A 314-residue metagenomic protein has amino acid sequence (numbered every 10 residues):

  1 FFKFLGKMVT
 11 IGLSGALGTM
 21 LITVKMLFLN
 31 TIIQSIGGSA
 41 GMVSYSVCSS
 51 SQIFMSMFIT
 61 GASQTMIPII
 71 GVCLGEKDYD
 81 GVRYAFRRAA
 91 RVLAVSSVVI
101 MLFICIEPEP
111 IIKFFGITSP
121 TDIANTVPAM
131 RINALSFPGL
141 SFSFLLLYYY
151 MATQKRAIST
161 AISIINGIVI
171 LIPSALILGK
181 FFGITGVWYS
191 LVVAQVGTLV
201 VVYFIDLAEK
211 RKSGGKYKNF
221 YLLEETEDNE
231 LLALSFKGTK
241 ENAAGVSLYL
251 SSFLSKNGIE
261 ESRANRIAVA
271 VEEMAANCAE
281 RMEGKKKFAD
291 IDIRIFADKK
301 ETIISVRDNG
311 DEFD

Functional and structural regions predicted by a protein language model:
F1-G12, I70-L135, G179-E224: Short alpha-helical transmembrane segments in multi-pass integral membrane proteins
T23-S50, F54, V72, I112-S119 (+1 more regions): Helix-terminus/linker motif at the lipid-water interface of multi-pass membrane proteins
Y45-L102, F142-Q154, I158-S159: Small-residue-rich hydrophobic transmembrane alpha-helices
T60-S63, I132-A152, I158-I168, S174 (+1 more regions): Short runs within selected transmembrane alpha-helices of multi-pass transporters and secretion channels
L250-E272: Conserved short strand/loop->alpha-helix "switch" segment adjacent to the catalytic nucleotide/phosphoryl-transfer site
A279-K287: A short, flexible helix-to-loop-to-beta junction within the catalytic ATP-binding CA
D290-K300, R307: Short beta-strand/loop element within the Bergerat-fold HATPase_c
I303-D314: Glycine-rich/acidic phosphate-handling loop/turn and adjacent ATP-lid/helix of nucleotide-binding kinase/ATPase domains
